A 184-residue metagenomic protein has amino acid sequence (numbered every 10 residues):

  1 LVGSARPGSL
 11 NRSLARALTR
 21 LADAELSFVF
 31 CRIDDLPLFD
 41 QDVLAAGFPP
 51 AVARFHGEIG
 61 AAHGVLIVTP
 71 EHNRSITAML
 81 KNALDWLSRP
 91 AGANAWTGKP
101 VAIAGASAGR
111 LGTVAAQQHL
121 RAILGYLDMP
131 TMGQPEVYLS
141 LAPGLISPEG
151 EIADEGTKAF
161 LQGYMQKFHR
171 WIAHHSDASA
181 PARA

Functional and structural regions predicted by a protein language model:
L1-E25: N-terminal beta1-alpha1 ligand-phosphate binding loop
L1-G3, C31, A104: Short hydrophobic segments within beta-strands
D23-F30, P130: A generic structural motif
V29-L38, E136-P143: Short connector loops at secondary-structure junctions
I33-P50, I146-P148: N-terminal beta-loop-helix "entrance" segment that forms/cooperates in small-molecule cofactor or anionic ligand
G47-D128: Helix-loop-strand module that forms the ligand-binding subsite of alpha/beta enzymes
P130-A184: Glycine-rich phosphate/pyrophosphate-binding loop and the adjoining helix
